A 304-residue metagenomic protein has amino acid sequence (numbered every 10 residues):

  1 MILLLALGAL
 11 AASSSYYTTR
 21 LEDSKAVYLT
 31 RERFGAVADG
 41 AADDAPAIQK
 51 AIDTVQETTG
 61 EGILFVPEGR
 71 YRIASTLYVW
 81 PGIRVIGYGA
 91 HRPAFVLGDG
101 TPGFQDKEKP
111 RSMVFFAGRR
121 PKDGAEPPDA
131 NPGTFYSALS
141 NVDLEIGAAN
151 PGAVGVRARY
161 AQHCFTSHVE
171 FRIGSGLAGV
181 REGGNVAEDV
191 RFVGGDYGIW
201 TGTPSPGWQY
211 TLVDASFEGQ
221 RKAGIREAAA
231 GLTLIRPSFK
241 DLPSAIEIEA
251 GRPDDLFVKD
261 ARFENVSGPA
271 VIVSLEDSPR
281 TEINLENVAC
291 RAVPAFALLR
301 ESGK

Functional and structural regions predicted by a protein language model:
L3-P67, I73-A148, G152-G155, R159-S167 (+6 more regions): Extracellular "leader-to-stem" segments immediately downstream of a signal peptide or signal-anchor in secreted/lumenal
G195, Q220, L242: Short acidic active-site motifs
I199, G224-I225: Sensory modules in modular signal-transduction proteins
